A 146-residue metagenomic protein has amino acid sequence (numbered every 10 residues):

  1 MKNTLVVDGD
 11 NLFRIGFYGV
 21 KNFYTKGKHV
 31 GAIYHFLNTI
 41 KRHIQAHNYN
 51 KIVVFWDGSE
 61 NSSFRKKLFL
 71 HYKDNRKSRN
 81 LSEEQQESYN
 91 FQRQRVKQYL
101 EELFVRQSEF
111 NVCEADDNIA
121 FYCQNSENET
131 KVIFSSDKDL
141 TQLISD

Functional and structural regions predicted by a protein language model:
K2-V132, L140-D146: Noncatalytic, basic helical substrate-engagement surface that gates or grips nucleic-acid strands
